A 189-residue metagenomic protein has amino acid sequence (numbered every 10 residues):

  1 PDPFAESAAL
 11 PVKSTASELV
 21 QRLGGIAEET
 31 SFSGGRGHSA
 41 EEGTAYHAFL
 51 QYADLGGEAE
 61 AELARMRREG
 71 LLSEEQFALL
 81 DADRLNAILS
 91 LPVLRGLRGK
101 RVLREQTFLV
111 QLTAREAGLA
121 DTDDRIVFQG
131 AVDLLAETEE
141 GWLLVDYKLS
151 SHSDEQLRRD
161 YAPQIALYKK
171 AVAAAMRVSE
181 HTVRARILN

Functional and structural regions predicted by a protein language model:
P1-N189: Structural signature of nuclease core domains in nucleic-acid processing machines
